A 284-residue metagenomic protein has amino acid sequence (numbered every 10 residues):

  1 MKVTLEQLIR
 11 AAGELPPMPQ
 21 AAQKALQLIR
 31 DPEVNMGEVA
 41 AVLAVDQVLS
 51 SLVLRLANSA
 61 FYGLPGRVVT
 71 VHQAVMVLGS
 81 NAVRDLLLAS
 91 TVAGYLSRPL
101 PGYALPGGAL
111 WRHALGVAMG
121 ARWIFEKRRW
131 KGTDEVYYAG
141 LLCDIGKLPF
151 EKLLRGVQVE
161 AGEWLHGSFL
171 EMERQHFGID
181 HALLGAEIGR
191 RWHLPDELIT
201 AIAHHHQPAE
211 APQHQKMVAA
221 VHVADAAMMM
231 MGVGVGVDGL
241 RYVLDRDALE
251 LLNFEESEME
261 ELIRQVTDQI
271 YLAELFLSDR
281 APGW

Functional and structural regions predicted by a protein language model:
M1-Q158, G162, G167-V243, R280-W284: Conserved alpha-helical "signature site" that marks functionally important helical segments or helix/loop junctions
M1-Q7, R246-W284: Terminal helices and disordered tails flanking the catalytic cores of nucleotide-processing hydrolases
